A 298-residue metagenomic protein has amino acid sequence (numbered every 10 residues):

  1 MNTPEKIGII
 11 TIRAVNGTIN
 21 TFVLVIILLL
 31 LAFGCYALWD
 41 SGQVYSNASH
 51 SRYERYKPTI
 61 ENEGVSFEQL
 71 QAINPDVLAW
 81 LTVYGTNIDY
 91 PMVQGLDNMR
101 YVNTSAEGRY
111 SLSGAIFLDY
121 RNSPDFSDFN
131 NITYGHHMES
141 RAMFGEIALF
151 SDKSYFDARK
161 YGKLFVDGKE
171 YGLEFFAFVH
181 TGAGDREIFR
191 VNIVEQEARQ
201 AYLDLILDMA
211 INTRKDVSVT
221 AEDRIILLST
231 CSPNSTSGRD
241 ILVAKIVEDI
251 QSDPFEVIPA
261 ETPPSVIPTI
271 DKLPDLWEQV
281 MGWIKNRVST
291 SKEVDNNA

Functional and structural regions predicted by a protein language model:
M1-N16: N-terminal Lys/Arg-rich, disordered targeting/topogenic segments
R13-L28: Sec-dependent N-terminal signal peptides
T21, L31-A298: Solvent-exposed, non-transmembrane regions of membrane-associated and secreted proteins
